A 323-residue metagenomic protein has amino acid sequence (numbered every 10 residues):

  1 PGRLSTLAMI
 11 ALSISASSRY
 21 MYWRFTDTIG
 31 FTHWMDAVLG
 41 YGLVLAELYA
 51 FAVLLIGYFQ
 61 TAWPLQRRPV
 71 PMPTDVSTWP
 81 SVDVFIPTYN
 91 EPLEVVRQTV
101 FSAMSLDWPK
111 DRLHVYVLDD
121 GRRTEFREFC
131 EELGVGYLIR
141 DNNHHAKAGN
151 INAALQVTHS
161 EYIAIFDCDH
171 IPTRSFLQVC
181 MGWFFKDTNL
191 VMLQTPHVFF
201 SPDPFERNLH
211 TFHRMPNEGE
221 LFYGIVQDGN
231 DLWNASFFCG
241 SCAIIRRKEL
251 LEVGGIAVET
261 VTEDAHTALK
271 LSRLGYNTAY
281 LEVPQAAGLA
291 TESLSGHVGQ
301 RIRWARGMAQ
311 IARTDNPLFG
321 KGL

Functional and structural regions predicted by a protein language model:
P1-T78: N-terminal membrane-anchoring/stem segments of glycan-assembly enzymes
Q60, I139-Y162, T173-V261, S272-R273 (+2 more regions): Long helical/loop segments within the catalytic core of UDP-sugar-dependent glycosyltransferases, especially the large
P80-D83, H114, L251, H266: Cell-envelope/extracellular polymer assembly enzymes that use nucleotide-activated donors
D83-E91, L106, W183: A conserved hydrophobic helix/loop-capping motif in glycosyltransferases and polysaccharide synthases
F101-R112: Short, acidic, metal-binding catalytic loop of nucleotide-sugar glycosyltransferases
D119-F126, N142-N143: A conserved acidic beta->alpha catalytic loop
E259, A268-A286: Catalytic donor-sugar/metal-binding loop of nucleotide-sugar-dependent glycosyltransferases
